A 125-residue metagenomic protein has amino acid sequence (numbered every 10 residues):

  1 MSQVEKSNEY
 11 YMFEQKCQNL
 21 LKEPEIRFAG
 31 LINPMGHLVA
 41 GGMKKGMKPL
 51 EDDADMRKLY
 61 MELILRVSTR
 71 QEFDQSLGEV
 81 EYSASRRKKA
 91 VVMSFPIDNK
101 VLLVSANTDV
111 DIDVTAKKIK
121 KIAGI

Functional and structural regions predicted by a protein language model:
M1-I125: Non-catalytic interaction/Regulatory regions outside core domains
